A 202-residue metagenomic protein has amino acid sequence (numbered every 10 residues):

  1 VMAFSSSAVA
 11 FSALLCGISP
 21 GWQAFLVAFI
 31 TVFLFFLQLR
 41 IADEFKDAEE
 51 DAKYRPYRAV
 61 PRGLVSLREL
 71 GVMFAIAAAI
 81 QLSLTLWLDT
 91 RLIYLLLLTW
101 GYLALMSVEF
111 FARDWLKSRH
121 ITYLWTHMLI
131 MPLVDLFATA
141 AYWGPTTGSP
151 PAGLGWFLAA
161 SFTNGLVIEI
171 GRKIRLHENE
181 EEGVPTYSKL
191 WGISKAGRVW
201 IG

Functional and structural regions predicted by a protein language model:
V1, A59-G71, V108-M131, K173-N179 (+1 more regions): Interhelical loop and helix-boundary elements at the membrane-water interface of polytopic inner-membrane proteins
V1-E44, D114-K117, H127-I130, A138: Topogenic membrane-insertion module of multi-pass membrane proteins
M2-S5, F74-I80, H127-T139, G197-G202: Core segments of transmembrane alpha-helices that mediate helix-helix packing or line hydrophobic substrate/ligand
S7-A28, I80-Y94, L133-A159: Helix-coil boundary and interhelical linker segments in multi-pass alpha-helical membrane proteins
I18-A42, I93-A104, G153-E169: Membrane-embedded alpha-helical segments that form the functional core of polytopic membrane enzymes, especially those
V32-L70, V167-S188: Acidic (Asp/Glu-rich) catalytic motifs at the cytosolic membrane interface
Y54-L96, G192-G202: Multi-pass membrane catalytic core of lipid/isoprenoid biosynthesis enzymes
A141, P145-G202: C-terminal membrane-associated helical module and adjoining short loops/tails
